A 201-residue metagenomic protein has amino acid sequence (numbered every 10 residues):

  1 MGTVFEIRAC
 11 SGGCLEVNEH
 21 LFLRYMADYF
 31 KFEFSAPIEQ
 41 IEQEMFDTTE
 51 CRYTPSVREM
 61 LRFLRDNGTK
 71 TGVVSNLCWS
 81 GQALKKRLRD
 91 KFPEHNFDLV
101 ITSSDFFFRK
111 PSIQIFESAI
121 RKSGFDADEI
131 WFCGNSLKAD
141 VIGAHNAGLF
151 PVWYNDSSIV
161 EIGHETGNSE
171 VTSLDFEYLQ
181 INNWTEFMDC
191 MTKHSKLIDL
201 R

Functional and structural regions predicted by a protein language model:
M1-N67, C78-G81: N-terminal helical cap/lid subdomain that shapes the substrate entry/recognition surface in HAD-like hydrolases
R58, R62-R65, G72-R201: Asp-based, Mg2+/Mn2+-dependent phosphohydrolase catalytic module
